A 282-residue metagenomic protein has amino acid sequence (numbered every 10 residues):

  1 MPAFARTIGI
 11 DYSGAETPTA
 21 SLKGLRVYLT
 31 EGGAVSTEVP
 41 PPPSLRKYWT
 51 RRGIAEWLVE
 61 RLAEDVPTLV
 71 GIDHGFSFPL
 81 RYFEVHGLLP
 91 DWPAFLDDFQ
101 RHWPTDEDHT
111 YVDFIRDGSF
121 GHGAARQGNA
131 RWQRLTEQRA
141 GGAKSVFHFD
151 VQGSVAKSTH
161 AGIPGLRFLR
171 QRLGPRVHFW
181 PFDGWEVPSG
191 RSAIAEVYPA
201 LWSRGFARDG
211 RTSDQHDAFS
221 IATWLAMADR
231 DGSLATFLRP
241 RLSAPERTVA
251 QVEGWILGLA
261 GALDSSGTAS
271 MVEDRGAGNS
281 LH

Functional and structural regions predicted by a protein language model:
M1-I8, Y12-H282: RNase H-like (RuvC/DEDD) metal-dependent nuclease/polynucleotide-processing core
